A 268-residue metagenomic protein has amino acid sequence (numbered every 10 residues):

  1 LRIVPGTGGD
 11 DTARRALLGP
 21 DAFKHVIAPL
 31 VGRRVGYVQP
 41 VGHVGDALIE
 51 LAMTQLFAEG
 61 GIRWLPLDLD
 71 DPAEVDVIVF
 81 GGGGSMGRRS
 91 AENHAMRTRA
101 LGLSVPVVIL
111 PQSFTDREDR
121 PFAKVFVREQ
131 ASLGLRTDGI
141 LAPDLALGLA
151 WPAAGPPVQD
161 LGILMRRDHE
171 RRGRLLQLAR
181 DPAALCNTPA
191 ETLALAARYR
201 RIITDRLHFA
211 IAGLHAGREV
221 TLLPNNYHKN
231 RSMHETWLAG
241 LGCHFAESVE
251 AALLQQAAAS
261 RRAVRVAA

Functional and structural regions predicted by a protein language model:
L1-A268: Active-site anion-handling motifs in enzyme catalytic cores
